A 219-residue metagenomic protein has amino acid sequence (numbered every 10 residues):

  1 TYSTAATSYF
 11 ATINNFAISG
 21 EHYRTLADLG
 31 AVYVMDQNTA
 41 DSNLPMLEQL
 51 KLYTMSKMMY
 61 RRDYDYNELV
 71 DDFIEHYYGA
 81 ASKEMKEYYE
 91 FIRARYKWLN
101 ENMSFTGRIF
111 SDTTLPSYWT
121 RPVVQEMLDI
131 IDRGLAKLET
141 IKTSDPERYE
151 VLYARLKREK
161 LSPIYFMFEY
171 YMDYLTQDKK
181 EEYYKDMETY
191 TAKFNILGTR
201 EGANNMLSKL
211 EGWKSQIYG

Functional and structural regions predicted by a protein language model:
T1, V32-D36: Hydrophobic faces of well-ordered beta-strands that scaffold small-molecule active sites in alpha/beta enzyme cores
T1-N14: Active-site clefts of carbohydrate-active enzymes
S3-A5, T39-S42: Active-site-proximal loop/turn and secondary-structure-junction residues that shape catalytic pockets, frequently
I13-Y23, Q125-D129: Well-ordered, non-membrane alpha-helical segments in soluble/globular domains
S19-H22, V34, M59: Long, contiguous hydrophobic alpha-helical segments, chiefly transmembrane helices and signal peptides
L29-G30, M55-G219: Catalytic domains of carbohydrate-active enzymes that cleave complex glycans
D41-Y53: Flexible glycine/acidic-rich beta-alpha junction loops that bind and position SAM and/or redox cofactors in anaerobic
